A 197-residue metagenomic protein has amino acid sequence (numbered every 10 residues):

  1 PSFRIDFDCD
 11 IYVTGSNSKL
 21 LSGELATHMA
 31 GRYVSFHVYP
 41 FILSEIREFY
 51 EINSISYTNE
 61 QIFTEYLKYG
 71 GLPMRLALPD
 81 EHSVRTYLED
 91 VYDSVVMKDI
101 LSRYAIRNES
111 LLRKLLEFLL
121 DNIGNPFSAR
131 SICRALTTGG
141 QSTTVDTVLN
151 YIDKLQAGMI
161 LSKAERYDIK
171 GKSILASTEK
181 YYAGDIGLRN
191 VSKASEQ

Functional and structural regions predicted by a protein language model:
P1: Conserved P-loop NTPase "ATPase switch" module shared by AAA+ and STAND
F7-Y12: Loop/turn-to-beta-strand initiation segments
V13, S35-H37, K163, A183: Structural signal for conserved beta-strand scaffold positions within catalytic alpha/beta enzyme cores
V13-T14, I52-N53, Y167-I169: Intrinsically disordered, low-complexity segments enriched in polar/charged residues with Gly/Pro, especially when
S16-S18, S22-P126: Interdomain motor-coupling "hinge/lid" segment immediately C-terminal to the ATP-binding subdomain of NTP-driven enzymes
E81-Q197: Accessory nucleic acid-recognition modules appended to NTPase machines
